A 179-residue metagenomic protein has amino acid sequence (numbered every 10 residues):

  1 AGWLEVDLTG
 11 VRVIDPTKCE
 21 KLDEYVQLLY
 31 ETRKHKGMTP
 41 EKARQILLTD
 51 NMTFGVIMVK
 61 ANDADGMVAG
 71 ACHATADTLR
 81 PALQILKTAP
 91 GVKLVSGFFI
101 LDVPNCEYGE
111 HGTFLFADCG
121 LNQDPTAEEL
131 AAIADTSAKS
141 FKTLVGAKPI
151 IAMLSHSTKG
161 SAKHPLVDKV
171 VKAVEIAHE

Functional and structural regions predicted by a protein language model:
A1-E179: Anion-binding alpha/beta catalytic cores of soluble intermediary-metabolism enzymes, centered on
